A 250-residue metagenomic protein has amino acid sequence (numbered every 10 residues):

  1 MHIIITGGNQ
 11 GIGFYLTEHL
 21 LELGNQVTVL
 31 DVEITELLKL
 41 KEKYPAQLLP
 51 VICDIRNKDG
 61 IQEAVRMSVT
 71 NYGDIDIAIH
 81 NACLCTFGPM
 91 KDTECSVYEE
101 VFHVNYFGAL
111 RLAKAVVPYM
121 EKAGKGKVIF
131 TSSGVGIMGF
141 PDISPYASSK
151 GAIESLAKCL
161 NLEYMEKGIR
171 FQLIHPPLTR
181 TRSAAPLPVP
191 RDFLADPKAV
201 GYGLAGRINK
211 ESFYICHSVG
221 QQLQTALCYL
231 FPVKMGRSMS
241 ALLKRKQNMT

Functional and structural regions predicted by a protein language model:
N9-Q10: Conserved glycine-rich cofactor-binding loop
C53-E63, C95: The beta1-alpha1 cofactor-binding region of Rossmann-like NAD(H)/NADP(H)-dependent oxidoreductases
N81-T86: Conserved NAD(P)H cofactor-binding loop of Rossmann-fold oxidoreductase domains
P89-M90, E94-E99: Substrate-binding pocket helix/loop in short-chain dehydrogenase/reductase
A113, S149: Active-site helix of classical SDR
S133: Residue(s) in the substrate-gating loop at a strand-loop-helix junction that position the organic substrate next
L173, V189-T225: C-terminal helical subdomain
